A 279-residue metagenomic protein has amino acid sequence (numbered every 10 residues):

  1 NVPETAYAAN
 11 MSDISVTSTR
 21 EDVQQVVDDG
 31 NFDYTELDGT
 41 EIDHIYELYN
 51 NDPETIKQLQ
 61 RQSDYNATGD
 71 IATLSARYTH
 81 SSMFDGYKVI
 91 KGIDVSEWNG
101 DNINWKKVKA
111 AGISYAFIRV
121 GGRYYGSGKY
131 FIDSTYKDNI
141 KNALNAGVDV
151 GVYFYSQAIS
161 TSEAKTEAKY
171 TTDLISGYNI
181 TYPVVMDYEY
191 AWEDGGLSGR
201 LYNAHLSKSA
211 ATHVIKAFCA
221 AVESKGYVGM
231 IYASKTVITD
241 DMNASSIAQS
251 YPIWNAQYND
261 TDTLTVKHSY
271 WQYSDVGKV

Functional and structural regions predicted by a protein language model:
N1-I14: Sec-dependent signal peptide cleavage junction
I14-W105, S246-V279: Functionally critical loop-and-helix segments that line ligand-binding/catalytic clefts of soluble enzyme domains
T17, K169, L174-V184, Y188-V279: Surface-exposed substrate-engagement region within the catalytic domains of secreted or surface-exposed extracellular
V26, L48, S96, K107 (+7 more regions): Structured segments of extracytoplasmic/periplasmic soluble domains in secreted or envelope-associated proteins
A67-G151: N-terminal carbohydrate-binding/catalytic regions of secreted carbohydrate-active enzymes
D94, Y125-Y130, F154-T161, R200-S209: Second-shell loop/turn segments in exported
E97-N99, G122-Y124, S156-A158, Y190-W192 (+2 more regions): Active-site-proximal loop/turn and secondary-structure-junction residues that shape catalytic pockets, frequently
I132-T135, A158-T172: Glycine-rich anion/phosphate-binding loops
